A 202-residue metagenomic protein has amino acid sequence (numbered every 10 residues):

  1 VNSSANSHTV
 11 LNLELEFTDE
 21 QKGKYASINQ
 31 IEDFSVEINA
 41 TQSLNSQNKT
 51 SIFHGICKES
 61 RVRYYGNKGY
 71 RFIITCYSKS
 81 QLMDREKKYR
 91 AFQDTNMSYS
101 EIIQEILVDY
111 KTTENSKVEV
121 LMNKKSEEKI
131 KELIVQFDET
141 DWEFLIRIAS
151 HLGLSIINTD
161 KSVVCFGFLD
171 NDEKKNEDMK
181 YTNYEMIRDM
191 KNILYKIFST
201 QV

Functional and structural regions predicted by a protein language model:
V1-K88: Assembly/oligomerization scaffold segments
Q30, V108, T112, S150-G153: Short, intrinsically disordered, mixed-charge
H54, S100-Q104, W142-I146: Extracytoplasmic/secreted envelope proteins and their assembly/folding machinery, especially bacterial periplasmic
K58, Q104-V108, I146-S150: A broadly conserved amphipathic alpha-helix scaffold signal in soluble, globular proteins
R71-I74, S78-S80, E119-L194: Short beta-strand-centered interaction patches in the first periplasmic/extracellular domains of large envelope
Y77-K79, N96-M122: Glycine-rich, acidic and aromatic/proline-enriched surface loops and short helix-turn segments that act as binding
E86-N96, I130-V135: Second-shell loop/turn segments in exported
N192-V202: Long, well-ordered, tryptophan-enriched scaffold segments
